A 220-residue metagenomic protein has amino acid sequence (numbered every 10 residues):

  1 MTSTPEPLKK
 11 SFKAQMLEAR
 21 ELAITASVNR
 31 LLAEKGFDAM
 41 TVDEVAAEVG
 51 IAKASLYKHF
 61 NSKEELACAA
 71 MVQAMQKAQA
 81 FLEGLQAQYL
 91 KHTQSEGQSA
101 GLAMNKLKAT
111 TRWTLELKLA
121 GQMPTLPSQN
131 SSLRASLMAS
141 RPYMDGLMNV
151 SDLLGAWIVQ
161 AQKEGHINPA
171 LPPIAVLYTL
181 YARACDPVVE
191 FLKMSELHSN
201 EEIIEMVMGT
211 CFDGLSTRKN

Functional and structural regions predicted by a protein language model:
M1-K35, A39-E48, E65: Basic, helix-initiating cap at the start of DNA-binding domains
M1-P7, A109, D152, A156-E164 (+2 more regions): C-terminal peripheral helix-coil segments that are non-catalytic and often amphipathic
G50-F60: Short hydrophobic/aromatic patch on the recognition helix
A67-A74: Alpha-helical DNA-contacting segments of helix-turn-helix folds
A69, E83-A120, L177-L180: Hydrophobic alpha-helical connector segments
Q79-G84, L137-E164, I174-Y178, A182-V189: Amphipathic alpha-helical packing segments from all-alpha helical-bundle domains
N105-A109, W113-M138, V189: Amphipathic alpha-helical segments used for helix-helix packing
